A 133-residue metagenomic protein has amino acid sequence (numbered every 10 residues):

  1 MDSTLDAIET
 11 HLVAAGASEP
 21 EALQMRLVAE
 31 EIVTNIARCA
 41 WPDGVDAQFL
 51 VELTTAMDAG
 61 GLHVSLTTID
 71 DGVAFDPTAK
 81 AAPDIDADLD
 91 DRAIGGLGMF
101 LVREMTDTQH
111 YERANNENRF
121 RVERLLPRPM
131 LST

Functional and structural regions predicted by a protein language model:
M1-S3: STAS-typified acidic loop motif
D6-E30, T34, D91-A93: Conserved short strand/loop->alpha-helix "switch" segment adjacent to the catalytic nucleotide/phosphoryl-transfer site
A37-T133: Conserved beta-strand-loop-beta-strand hairpin that lines the nucleotide-binding pocket of ATP/GTP-utilizing enzymes
